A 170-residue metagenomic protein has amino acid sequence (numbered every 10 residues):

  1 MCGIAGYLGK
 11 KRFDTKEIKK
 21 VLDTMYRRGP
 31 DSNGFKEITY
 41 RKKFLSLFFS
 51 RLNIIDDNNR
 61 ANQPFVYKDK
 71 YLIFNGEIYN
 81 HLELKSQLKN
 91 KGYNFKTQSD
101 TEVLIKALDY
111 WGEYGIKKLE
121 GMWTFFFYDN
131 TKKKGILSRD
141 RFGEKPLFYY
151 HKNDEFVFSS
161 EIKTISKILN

Functional and structural regions predicted by a protein language model:
M1-N170: Cysteine-centered catalytic environments shared across enzyme families
